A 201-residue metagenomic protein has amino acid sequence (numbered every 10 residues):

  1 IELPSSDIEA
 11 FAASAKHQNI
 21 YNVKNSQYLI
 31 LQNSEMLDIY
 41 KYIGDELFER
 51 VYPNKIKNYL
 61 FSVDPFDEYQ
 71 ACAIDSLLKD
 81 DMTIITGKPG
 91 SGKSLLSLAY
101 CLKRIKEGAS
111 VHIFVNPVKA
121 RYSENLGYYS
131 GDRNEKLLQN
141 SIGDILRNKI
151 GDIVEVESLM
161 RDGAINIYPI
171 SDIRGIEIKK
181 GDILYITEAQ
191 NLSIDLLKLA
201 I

Functional and structural regions predicted by a protein language model:
E2-A71, D75-S76, I85: Feature 3881 marks metal-assisted phosphotransfer/nuclease machinery and their flanking interaction elements
V63-D67, G90-S94, G131-D132, Q190: Conserved phosphate/pyrophosphate-binding and hydrolysis machinery centered on Walker-type P-loop NTPases, extending
L77, K106-E107, G175-I178, I201: Conserved catalytic network of the ASCE P-loop NTPase/AAA+ motor domain
M82-I84, H112, I183: Residue-level preference for the first positions of well-ordered beta-strands
T83-T86, L96: Short hydrophobic/aromatic beta-strand immediately N-terminal to the Walker A/P-loop
S91, L95-M160: Conserved P-loop
L96, Y100, D195-A200: A short acidic, amphipathic alpha-helical/loop segment
G163-L199: Conserved RecA-like ASCE ATPase "motif II neighborhood" in helicase/translocase motors
